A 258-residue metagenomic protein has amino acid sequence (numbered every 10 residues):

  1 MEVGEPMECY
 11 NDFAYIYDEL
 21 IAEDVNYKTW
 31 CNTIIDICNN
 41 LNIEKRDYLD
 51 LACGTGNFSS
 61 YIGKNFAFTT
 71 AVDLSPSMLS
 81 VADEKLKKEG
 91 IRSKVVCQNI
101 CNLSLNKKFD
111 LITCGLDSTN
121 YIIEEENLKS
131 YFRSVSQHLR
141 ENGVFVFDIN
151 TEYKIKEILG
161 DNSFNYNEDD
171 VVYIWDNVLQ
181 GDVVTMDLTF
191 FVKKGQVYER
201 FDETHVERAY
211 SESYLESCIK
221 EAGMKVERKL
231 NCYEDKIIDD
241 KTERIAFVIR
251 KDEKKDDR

Functional and structural regions predicted by a protein language model:
E2-E44: Conserved class I S-adenosyl-L-methionine
L49, G56-N102: Class I SAM-dependent methyltransferase SAM/SAH-binding core
S104-L111: A short acidic, Gly/Pro-enriched loop at the edge of an enzyme's catalytic core that lines a small-molecule cofactor
G115-D117: Residues lining the SAM
N120-I122: A short His-aromatic
E126, V146-E216: SAM-dependent methyltransferase
K129-E141: A short glycine-rich, Lys/Arg-flanked "PGG" loop and its adjoining helix->strand segment in the class I
E212-R258: C-terminal lobe and adjacent flexible extensions of AdoMet/dcAdoMet transferase-like proteins
